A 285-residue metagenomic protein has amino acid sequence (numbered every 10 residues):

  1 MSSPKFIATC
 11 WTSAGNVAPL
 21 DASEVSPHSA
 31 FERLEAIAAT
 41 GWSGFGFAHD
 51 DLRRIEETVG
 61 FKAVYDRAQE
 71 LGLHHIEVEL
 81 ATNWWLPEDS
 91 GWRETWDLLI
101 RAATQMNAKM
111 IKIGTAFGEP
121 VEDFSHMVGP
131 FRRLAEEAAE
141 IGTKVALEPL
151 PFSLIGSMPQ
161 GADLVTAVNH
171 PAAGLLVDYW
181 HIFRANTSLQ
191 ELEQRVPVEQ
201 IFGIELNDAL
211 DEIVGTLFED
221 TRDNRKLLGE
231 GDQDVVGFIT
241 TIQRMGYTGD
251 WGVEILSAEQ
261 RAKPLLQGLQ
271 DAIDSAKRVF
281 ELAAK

Functional and structural regions predicted by a protein language model:
M1-Q105, A139, H170, G174 (+2 more regions): N-terminal pre-domain/capping segments
A8-T12, F47-D51, E77-T82, M110-T115 (+4 more regions): A cross-domain feature marking catalytic cores of carbohydrate-active enzymes and several ubiquitous metabolic/repair
G15-A18, E119-V121, R184, A209-T221 (+1 more regions): Flexible glycine/acidic-rich beta-alpha junction loops that bind and position SAM and/or redox cofactors in anaerobic
V25-S26, A48-G60, N83-W92, F117-S125 (+4 more regions): Acidic-and-aromatic substrate-binding clefts and catalytic sites of carbohydrate-active enzymes
A30, F61, W92-L99, F124-M127 (+6 more regions): Aromatic/hydrophobic pocket-lining residues that form the small-molecule binding cavity in soluble enzyme cores
G44-F45, V78, R133-D232, A283-A284: Acidic/histidine-rich catalytic cores of soluble enzymes
A103-E119, F124-M127, F131: Hydrophobic alpha-helical segments and helix pairs
E230-R244: A short, acidic, amphipathic alpha-helical segment used as a generic capping/interface helix at domain edges
